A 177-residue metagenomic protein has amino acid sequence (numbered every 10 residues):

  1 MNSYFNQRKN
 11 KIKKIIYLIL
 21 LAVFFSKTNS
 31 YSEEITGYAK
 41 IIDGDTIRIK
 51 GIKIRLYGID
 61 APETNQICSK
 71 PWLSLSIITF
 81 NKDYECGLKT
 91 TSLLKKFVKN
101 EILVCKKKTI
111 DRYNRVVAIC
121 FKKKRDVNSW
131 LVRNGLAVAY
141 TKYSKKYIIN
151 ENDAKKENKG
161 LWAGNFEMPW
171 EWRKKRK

Functional and structural regions predicted by a protein language model:
N2-K9, K13-Y17, F25-K177: Small beta-barrel nucleic-acid-binding modules, primarily SNase/OB-fold domains and secondarily Tudor-like barrels
